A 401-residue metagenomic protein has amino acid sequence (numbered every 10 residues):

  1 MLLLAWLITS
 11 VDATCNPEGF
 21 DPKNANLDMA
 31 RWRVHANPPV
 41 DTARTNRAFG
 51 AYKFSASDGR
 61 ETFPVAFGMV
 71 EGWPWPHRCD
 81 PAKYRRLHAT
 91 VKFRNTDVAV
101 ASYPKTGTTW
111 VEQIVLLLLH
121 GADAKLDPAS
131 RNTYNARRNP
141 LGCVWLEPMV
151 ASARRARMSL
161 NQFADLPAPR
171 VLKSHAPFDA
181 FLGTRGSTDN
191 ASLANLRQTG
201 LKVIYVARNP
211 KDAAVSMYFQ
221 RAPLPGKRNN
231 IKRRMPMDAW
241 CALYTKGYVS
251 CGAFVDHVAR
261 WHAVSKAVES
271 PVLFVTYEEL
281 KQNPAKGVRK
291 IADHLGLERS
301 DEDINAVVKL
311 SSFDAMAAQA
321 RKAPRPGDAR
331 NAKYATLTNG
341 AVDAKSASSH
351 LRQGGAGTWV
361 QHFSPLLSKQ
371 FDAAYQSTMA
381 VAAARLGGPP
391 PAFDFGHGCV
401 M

Functional and structural regions predicted by a protein language model:
M1-A13: Cleavable N-terminal signal peptides of Sec/SRP-targeted secreted and luminal proteins
T14-V275, D343-V400: PAPS-dependent sulfotransferase catalytic domain
G107-G121, F274-R299, V307, A315 (+1 more regions): PAPS/PAP-binding and catalytic site of the sulfotransferase fold
V144-A151, L310-Q319: Short, conserved secondary-structure transition motifs
K211, R221, M237, V288-R299 (+2 more regions): Conserved C-terminal subdomain of P-loop nucleotide-binding cores
V308-D314, A329-A335, G388-M401: Amphipathic alpha-helical surface "interface" segments used for docking/oligomerization or membrane association within
S312-P326, V381-G387: Short amphipathic alpha-helical segments at helix boundaries and their inter-helical linkers
Q319-D343: Mobile gating loops/cap/lid regions near enzyme active sites that modulate substrate access
